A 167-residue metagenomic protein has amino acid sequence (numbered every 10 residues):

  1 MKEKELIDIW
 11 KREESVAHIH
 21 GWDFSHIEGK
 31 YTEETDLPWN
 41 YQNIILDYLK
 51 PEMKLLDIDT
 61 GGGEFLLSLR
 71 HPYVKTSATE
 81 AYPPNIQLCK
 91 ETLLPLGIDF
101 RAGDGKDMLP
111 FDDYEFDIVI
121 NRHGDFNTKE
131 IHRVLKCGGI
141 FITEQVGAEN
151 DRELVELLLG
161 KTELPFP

Functional and structural regions predicted by a protein language model:
M1-H26: N-terminal, positively charged/glycine-rich alpha-helical extensions of SAM-dependent methyltransferases
F24, T32-K54, E64-F65: Conserved alpha-helix/loop element of class I SAM-dependent methyltransferases that forms part of the SAM/SAH-binding
K54-M108: Class I SAM-dependent methyltransferase SAM/SAH-binding core
M108-I118: A short acidic, Gly/Pro-enriched loop at the edge of an enzyme's catalytic core that lines a small-molecule cofactor
D117, R122, E144: Residues lining the SAM
F126-I142: A short glycine-rich, Lys/Arg-flanked "PGG" loop and its adjoining helix->strand segment in the class I
I140-P167: Conserved class I S-adenosyl-L-methionine
